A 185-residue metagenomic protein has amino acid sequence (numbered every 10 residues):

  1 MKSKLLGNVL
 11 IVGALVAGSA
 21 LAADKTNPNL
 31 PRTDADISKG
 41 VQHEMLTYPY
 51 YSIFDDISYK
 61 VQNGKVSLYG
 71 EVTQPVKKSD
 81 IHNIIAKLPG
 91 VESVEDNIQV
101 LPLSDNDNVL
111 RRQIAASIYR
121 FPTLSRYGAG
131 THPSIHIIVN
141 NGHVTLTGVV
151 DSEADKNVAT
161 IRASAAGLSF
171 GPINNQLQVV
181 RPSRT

Functional and structural regions predicted by a protein language model:
K2-I11, L15-T185: N-terminal targeting leaders
